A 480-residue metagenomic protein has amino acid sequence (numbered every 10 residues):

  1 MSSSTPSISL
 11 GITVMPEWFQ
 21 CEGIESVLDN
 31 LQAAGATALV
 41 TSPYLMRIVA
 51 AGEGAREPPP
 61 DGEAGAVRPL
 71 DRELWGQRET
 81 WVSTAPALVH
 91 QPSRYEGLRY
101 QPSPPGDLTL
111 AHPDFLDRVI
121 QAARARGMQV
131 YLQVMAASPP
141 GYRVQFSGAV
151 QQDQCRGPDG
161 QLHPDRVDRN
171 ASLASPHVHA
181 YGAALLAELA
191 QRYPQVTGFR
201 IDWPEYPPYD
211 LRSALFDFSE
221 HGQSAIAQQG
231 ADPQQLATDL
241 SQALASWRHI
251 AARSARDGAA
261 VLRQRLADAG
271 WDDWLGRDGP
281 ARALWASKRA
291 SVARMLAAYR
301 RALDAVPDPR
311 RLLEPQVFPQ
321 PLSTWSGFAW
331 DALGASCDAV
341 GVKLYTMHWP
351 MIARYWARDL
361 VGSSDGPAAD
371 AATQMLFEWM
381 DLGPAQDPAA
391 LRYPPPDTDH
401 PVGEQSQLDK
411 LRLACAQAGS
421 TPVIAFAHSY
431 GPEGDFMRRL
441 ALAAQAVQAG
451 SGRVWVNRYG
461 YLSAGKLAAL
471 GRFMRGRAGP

Functional and structural regions predicted by a protein language model:
I8, V14-M15, C21, T84-R118 (+3 more regions): Active-site-adjacent "subsite" loops/lids of carbohydrate-active enzymes
T13, E17, M128-G141, R200-P204 (+3 more regions): Aromatic-lined carbohydrate-recognition surfaces of secreted/lumenal glycan-active proteins
E25-V49, V67-H90, R192-G198, S336-G341 (+1 more regions): Catalytic domains of carbohydrate-active enzymes, especially glycoside hydrolases
D29-A36, L116-A122, R169-Y206, A243 (+3 more regions): An active-site-proximal structural segment forming one wall of the substrate-binding cleft that immediately precedes
A38-V49, P204, C337-Y355, L382-G479: Substrate-binding cleft of secreted/luminal carbohydrate-active enzymes
R47-G141, A281, S287-V306: Aromatic-lined substrate-binding rim segments of carbohydrate-active enzymes
V49-T84, S138-D165, D202-W271, G334 (+1 more regions): Aromatic- and acidic-residue-enriched segments that line the glycan-binding/catalytic groove of carbohydrate-active
P139-V150, P207-L211, P309-I352, P432-G450: Substrate-binding cleft/loops of secretory-pathway carbohydrate-active enzymes
